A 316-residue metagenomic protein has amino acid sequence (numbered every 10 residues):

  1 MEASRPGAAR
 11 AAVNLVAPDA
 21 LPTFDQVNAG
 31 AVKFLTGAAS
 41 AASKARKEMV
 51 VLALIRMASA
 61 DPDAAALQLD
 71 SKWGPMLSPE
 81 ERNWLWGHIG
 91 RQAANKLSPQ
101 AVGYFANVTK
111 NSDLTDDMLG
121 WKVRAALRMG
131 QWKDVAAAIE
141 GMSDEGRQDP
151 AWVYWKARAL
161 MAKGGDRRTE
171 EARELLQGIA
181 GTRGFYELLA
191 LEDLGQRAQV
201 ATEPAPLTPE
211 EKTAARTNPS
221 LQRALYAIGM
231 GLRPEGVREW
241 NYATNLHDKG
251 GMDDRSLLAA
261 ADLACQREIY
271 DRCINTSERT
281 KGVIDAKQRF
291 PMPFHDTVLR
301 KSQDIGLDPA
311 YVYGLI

Functional and structural regions predicted by a protein language model:
M1-I316: Cell-wall glycan-active module
